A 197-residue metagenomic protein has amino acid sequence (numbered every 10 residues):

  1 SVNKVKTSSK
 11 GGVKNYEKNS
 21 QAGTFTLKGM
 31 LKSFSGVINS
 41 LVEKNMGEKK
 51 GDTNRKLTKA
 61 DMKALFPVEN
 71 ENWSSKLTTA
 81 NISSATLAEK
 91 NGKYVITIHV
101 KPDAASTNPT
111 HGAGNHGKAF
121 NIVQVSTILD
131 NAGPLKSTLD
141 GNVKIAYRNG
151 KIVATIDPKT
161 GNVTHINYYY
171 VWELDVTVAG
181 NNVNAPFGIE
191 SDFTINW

Functional and structural regions predicted by a protein language model:
S1-W197: Subset-of-secretome marker
